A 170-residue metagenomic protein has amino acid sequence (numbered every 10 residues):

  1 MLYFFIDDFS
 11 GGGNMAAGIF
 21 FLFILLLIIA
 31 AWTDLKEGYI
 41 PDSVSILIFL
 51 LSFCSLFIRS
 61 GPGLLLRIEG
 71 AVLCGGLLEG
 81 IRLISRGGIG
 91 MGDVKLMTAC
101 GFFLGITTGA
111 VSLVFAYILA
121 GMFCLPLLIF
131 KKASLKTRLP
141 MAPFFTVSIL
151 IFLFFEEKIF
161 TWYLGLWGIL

Functional and structural regions predicted by a protein language model:
Y3-S10, N14: Short, positively charged and aromatic/hydrophobic N-terminal segments
F4, G18-M122, W162-L170: Functional transmembrane core segments of multi-pass inner-membrane proteins
N14, F57-G63, F130-S134: Short, glycine- and charge-enriched coil/turn segments that flank and shape catalytic ligand pockets
F57-I58, I84, I129-F130, F154-F155: Helix-loop junctions at the membrane-solvent interface of multi-pass transporters, primarily the C-terminal
A120-K131: Transmembrane alpha-helical segments of integral membrane proteins
I129-I151: Interfacial loop-to-transmembrane junctions
P143, V147-L170: C-terminal domain-closing interface element
